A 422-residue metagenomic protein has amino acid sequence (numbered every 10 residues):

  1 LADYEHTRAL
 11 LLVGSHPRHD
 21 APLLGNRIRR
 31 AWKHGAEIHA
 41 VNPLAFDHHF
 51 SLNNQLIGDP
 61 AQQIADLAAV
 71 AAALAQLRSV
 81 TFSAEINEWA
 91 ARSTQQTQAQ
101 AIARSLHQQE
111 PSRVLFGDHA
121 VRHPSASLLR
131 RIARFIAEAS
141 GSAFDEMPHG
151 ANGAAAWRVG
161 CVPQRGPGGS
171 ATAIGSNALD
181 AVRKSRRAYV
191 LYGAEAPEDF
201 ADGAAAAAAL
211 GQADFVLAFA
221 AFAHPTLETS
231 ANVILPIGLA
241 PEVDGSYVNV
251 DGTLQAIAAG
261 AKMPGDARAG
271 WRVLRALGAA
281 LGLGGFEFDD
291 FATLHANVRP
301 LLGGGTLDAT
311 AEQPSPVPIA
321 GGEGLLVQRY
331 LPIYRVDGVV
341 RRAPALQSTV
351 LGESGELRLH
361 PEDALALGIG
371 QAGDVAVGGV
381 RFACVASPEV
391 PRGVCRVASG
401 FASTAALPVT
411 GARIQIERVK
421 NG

Functional and structural regions predicted by a protein language model:
L1-G25, R29, Q55-D59, A65 (+2 more regions): Iron-sulfur-cluster electron-transfer modules
Y4, W32-G117: Long, well-ordered, tryptophan-enriched scaffold segments
H6-L12, R18-D47, L115, R130 (+4 more regions): A cross-kingdom feature strongest in bacterial/archaeal respiratory oxidoreductases
L23, A61-A65, T94-T97, A101 (+4 more regions): Conserved active-site and cofactor/substrate-binding residues in soluble primary-metabolism enzymes
A31-G35, V70-V80, Q109, F135-A143 (+2 more regions): Change "in soluble alpha/beta enzymes" to "in soluble alpha/beta proteins
P43, F50-S83, A126-L129, F135 (+4 more regions): Short alpha-helices
A72-Q96, A151-A173, K262: Acidic/glycine-enriched edge-of-secondary-structure segments
H107-A181, Q328: A glycine-rich, hydrophobic/aromatic-adjacent loop/helix-cap motif
